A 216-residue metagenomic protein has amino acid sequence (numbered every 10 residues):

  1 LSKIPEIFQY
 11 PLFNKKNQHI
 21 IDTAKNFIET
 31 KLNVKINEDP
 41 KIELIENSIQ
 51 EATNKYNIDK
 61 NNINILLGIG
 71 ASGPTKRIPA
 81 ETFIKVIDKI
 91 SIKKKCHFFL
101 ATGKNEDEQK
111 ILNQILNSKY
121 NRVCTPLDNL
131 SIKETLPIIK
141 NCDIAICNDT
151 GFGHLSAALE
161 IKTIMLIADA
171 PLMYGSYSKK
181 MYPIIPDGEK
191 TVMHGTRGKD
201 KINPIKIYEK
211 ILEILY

Functional and structural regions predicted by a protein language model:
L1-Y216: Catalytic machinery of carbohydrate-active enzymes, primarily nucleotide-sugar-dependent glycosyltransferases
